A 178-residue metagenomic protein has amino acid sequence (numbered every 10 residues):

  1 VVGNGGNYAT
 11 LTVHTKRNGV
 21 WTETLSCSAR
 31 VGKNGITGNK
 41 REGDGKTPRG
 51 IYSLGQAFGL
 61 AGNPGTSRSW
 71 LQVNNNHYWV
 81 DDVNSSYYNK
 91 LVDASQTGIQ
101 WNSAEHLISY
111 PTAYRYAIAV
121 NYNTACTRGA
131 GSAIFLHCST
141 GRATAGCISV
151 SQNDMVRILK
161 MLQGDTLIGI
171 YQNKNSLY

Functional and structural regions predicted by a protein language model:
V1-T144, M155-L167, Y171-Y178: Cell wall/extracellular polymer interaction/catalysis modules
G146-V150: Extended catalytic/binding region for NAD+/ADP-ribose chemistry, centered on the ART fold
